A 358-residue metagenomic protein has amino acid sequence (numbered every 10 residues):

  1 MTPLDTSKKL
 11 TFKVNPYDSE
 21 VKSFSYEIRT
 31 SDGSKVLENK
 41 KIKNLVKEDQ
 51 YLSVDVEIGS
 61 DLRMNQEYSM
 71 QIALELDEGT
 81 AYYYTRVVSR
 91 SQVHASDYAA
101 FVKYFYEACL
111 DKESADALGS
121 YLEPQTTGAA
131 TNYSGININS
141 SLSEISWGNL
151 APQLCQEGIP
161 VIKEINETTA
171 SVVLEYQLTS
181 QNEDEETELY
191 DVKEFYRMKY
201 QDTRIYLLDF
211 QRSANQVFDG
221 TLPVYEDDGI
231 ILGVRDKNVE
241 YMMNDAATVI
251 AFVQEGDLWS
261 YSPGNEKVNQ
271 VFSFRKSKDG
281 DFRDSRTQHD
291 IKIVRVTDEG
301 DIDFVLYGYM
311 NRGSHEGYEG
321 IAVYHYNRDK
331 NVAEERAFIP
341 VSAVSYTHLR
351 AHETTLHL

Functional and structural regions predicted by a protein language model:
M1-V14: Contiguous beta-strand segments within globular domains
N39-N44, R63, E67, I72-A95 (+2 more regions): Short beta-strand edge/turn micro-motifs at domain boundaries
H94-Y121: Short, aromatic-enriched amphipathic alpha-helices that serve as compact interaction elements
S114-V161: Short solvent-exposed beta->alpha transition segments
E164-L178, G300-L306: A short hydrophobic beta-strand element
T179-S180, D257-W259, Y309-G313: Short glycine/acidic-enriched loop and turn motifs that connect beta-strands
E319-D329: Beta-propeller blade signature
T347-T354: Conserved small/polar residues in nucleotide/adenosyl-binding loops
